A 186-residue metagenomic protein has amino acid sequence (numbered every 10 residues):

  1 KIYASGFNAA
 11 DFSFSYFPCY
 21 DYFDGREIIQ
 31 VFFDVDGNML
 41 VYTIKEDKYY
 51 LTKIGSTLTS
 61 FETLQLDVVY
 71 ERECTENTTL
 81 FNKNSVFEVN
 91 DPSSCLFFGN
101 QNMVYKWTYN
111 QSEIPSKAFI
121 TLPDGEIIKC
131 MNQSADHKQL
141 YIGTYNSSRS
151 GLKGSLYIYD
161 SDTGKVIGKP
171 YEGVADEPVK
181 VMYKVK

Functional and structural regions predicted by a protein language model:
K1-G6, E46-G55, Q101-T108, R149-I158: Structural motif
K1-R26, V31-V35, L40-V41: Solenoidal tandem-repeat scaffolds enriched in leucines and small polar residues
F7-F12, G55-L58, T108-E113, D160-G164: Short loop/turn segments that connect beta-strands within beta-propeller blades
F12-F23, S60-T78, I114-P123, K165-Y171: A short beta-strand motif characteristic of beta-propeller blades
F23-D36, E71-V89, G125-Q133, P170-K186: Repeated scaffold domains used in trafficking and secretory/extracellular systems, primarily beta-propellers
D36-N38, P92-S94, D136-K138: Short coil/turn segments that connect the beta-strands within blades of beta-propeller domains
V41-T43, F97-F98, I142: Residue position within the beta-strands of beta-propeller blades
F119-P170: C-terminal structured domain segments
